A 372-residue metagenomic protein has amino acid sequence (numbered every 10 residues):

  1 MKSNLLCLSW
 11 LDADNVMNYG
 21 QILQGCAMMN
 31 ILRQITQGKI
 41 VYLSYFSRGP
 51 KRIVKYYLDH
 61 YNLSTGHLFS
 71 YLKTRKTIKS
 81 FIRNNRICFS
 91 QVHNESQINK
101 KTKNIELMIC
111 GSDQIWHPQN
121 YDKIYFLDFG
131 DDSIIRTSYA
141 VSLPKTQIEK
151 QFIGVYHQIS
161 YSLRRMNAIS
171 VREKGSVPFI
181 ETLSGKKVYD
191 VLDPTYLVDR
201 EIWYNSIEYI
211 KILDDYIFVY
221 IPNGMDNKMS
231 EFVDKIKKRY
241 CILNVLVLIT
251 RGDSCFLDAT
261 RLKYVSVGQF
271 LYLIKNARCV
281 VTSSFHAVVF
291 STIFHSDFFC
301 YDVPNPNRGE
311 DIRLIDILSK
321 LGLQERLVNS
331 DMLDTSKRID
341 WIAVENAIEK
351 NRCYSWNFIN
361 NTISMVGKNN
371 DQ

Functional and structural regions predicted by a protein language model:
M1-Q372: Active-site anion-handling motifs in enzyme catalytic cores
